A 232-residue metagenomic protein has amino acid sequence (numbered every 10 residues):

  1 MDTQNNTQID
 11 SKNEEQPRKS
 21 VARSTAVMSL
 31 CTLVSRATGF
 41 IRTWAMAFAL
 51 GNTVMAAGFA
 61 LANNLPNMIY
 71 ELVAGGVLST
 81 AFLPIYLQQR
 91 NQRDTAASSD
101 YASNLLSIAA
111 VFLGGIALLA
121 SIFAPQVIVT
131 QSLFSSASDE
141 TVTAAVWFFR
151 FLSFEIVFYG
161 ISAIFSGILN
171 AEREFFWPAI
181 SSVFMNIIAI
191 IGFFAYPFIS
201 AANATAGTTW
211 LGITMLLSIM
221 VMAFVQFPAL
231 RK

Functional and structural regions predicted by a protein language model:
D2-K232: Membrane-embedded alpha-helical bundles of multi-pass transporters/translocases, especially carrier/permease families
